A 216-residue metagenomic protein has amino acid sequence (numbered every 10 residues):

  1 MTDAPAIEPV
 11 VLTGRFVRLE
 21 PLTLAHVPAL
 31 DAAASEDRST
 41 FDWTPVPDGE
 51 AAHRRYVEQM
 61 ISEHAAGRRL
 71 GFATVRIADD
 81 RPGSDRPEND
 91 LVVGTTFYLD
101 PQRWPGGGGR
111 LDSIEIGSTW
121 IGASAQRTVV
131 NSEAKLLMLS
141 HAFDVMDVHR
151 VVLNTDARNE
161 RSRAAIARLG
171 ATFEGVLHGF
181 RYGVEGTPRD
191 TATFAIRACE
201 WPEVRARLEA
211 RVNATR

Functional and structural regions predicted by a protein language model:
M1-T128, H141, V145, E185-R216: GNAT-family acyltransferases
E115, R150-V152, R161, R168: Amphipathic alpha-helical recognition patches that constitute DNA-binding helices
Q126-V130, N154, R158: Conserved aromatic-histidine-acidic binding/catalytic patches
R127-H141, A164: Conserved acetyl-CoA-binding loop-helix of GNAT-fold acetyltransferases
D144-N154: Conserved GNAT acetyl-CoA-binding A-motif
N154, T172-G186: Conserved catalytic-core motifs of GNAT/GCN5-like acyltransferases
N159-G175: Conserved active-site alpha-helix within GNAT-family acetyltransferase domains
E160-R163, G183-T187: Acidic pyrophosphate-coordinating catalytic loop
